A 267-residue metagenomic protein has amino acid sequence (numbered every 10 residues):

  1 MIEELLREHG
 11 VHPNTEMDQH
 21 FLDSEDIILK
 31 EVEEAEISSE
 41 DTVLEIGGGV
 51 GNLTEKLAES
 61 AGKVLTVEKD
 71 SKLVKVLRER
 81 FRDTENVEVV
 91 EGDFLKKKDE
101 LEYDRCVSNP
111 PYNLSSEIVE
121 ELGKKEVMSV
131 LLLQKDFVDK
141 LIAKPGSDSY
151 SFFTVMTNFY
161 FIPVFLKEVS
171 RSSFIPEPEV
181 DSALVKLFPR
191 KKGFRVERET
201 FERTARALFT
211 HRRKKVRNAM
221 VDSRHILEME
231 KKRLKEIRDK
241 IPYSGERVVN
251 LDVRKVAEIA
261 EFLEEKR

Functional and structural regions predicted by a protein language model:
M1-R203, R254-E265: Catalytic cores of RNA-modifying enzymes
H12-P13, D148, H211-K215, G245 (+1 more regions): Short secondary-structure junctions and interdomain/linker hinges
A183, L187-P189, G193-A260: An accessory alpha-helical subdomain
